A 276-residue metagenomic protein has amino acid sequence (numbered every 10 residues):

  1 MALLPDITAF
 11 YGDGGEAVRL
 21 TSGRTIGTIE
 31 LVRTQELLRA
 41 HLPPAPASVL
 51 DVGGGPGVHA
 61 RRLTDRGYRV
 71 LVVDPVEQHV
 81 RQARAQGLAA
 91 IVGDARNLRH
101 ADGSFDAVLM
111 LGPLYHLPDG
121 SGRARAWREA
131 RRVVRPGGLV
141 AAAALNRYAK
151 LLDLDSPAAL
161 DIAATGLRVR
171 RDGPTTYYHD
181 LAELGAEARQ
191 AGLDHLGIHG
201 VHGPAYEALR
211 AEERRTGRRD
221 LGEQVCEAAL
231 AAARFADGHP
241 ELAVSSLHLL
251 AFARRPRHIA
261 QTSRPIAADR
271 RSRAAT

Functional and structural regions predicted by a protein language model:
M1-A45, V58, Q82: Conserved class I S-adenosyl-L-methionine
L50, P56-N97: Class I SAM-dependent methyltransferase SAM/SAH-binding core
R96-V108: A short acidic, Gly/Pro-enriched loop at the edge of an enzyme's catalytic core that lines a small-molecule cofactor
A107-S121: A short SAM/SAH-binding and catalytic strip from SAM-dependent methyltransferases
A124-L139: A short glycine-rich, Lys/Arg-flanked "PGG" loop and its adjoining helix->strand segment in the class I
L139-G166: Conserved class I S-adenosyl-L-methionine
T175-G192, I198: Short alpha-helix
G197-A260, A267: A C-terminal cap/extension of S-adenosyl-L-methionine-dependent methyltransferases that defines the acceptor-substrate
